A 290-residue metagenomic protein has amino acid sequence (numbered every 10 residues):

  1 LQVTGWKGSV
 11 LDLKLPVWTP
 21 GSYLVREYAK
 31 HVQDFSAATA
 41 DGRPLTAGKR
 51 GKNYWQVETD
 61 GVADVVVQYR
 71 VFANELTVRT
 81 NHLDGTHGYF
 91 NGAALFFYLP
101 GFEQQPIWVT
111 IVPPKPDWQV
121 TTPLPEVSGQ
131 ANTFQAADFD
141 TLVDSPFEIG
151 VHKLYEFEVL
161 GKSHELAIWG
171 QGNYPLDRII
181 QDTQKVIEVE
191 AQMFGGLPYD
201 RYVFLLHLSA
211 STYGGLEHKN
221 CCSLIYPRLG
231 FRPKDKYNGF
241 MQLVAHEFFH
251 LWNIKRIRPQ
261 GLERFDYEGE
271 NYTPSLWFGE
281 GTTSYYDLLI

Functional and structural regions predicted by a protein language model:
L1-W18: Early extracytoplasmic/domain-onset interaction patches
W6, P20, V25-D34, A38-Y199 (+1 more regions): Non-catalytic architectural context of zinc metalloproteases
L11, A63-V67, T283: Short, well-structured beta-strand segments within conserved domains
K153-S275: Juxtacatalytic substrate-recognition/specificity segment
Y272-I290: Metalloprotease/metallohydrolase-associated module, dominated by Zn2+-dependent proteases
